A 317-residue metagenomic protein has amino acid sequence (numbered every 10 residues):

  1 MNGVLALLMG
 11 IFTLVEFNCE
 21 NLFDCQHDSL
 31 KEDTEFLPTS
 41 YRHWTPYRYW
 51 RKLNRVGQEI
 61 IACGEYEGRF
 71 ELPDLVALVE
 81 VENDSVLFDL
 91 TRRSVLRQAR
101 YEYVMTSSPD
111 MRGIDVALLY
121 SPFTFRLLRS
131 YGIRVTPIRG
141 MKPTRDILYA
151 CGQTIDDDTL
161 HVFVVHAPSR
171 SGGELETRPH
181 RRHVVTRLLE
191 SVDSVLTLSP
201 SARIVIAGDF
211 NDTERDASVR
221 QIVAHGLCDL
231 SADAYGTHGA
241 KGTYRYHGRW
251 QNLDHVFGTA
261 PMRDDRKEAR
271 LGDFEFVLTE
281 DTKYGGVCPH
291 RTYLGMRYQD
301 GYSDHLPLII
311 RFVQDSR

Functional and structural regions predicted by a protein language model:
L7-L96, R100, V104-V116, V185 (+4 more regions): N-terminal, active-site-proximal structural segment of metallo-dependent hydrolase catalytic domains
T13-E16, D74-V79, E102-M105, A117-Y120 (+8 more regions): Structural recognition of the beta-strand scaffold that forms the well-ordered cores of secreted hydrolase catalytic
E20, E82, P168, F210-T213 (+1 more regions): Catalytic metal-binding/acid-base residues of hydrolase active sites
L30-D33, I155, L160-T177: Active-site His/acidic residue clusters
P38-Y49, L72-L78, M105-T106, T136-I138 (+4 more regions): Second-shell loop/turn segments in exported
L75, E80-A167: Structured beta-strand-rich core segments of catalytic domains in phosphoester-bond hydrolases
N83-S85, M111-G113, R170-G172, N211-A217 (+1 more regions): Active-site environment of divalent metal-dependent phosphoester hydrolases
E190-I204, N211-R317: Metal-dependent phosphoester-hydrolase catalytic domains
